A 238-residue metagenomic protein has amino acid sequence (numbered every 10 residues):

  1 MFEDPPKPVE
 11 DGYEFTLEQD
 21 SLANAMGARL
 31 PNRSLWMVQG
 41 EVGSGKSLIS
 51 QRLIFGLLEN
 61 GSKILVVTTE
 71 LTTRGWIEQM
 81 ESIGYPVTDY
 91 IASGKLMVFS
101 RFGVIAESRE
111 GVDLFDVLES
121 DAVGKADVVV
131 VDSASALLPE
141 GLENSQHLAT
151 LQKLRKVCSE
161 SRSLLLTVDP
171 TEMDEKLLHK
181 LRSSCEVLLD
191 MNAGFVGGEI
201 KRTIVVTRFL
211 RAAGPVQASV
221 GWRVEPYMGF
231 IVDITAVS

Functional and structural regions predicted by a protein language model:
M1-V9: Charged, amphipathic alpha-helical linker segments immediately N-terminal to NTP-binding catalytic cores
T16-R29: Pre-Walker A adenine-sensing motif
W36, E41-V104: Conserved P-loop
E41-V42, T69-L71, G103, A134-S135 (+2 more regions): Short, ordered loop/turn segments at secondary-structure junctions
K63, G94-K95, K125-V128, S159-V168: Loop/turn-to-beta-strand initiation segments
R101-E160: Phosphate-binding/switch loop-helix module in NTP-utilizing enzymes
V168-G229: Phosphate-binding/switch region of NTP-binding enzymes
